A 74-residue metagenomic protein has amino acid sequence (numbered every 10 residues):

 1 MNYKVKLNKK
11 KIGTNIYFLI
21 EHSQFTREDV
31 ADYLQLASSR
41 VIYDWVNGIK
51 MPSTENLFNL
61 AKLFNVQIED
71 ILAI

Functional and structural regions predicted by a protein language model:
M1-S23: A short, Lys/Arg-rich alpha-helix, primarily the initiator
Y3, L7, P52, F58: Conserved N-terminal glycine/acidic-rich loop preference
T14, F25, A37, P52-E55: Residue-level signal for the short linker/turn that defines the boundary of a DNA-recognition helix
I16, V30-A31, I42-W45, I71: Conserved hydrophobic/aromatic packing and binding residues within compact polymer-binding modules
H22, Y33-L34, L63: Residues within the alpha-helical elements of helix-turn-helix
D29-D32, L60: Short alpha-helical "recognition helix" segments of helix-turn-helix
L36-P52: Recognition helix of helix-turn-helix/homeodomain-like DNA-binding domains that insert into the DNA major groove
E55-D70: DNA major-groove recognition helix of helix-turn-helix/homeodomain DNA-binding modules
